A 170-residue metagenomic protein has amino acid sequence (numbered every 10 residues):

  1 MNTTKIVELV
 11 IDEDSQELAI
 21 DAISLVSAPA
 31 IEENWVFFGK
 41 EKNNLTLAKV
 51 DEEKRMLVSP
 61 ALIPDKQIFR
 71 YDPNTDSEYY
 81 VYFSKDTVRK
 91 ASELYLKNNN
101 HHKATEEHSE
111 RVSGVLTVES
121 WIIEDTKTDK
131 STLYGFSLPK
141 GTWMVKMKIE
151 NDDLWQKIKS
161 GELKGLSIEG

Functional and structural regions predicted by a protein language model:
M1-G170: Signature of dsDNA virion morphogenesis modules
